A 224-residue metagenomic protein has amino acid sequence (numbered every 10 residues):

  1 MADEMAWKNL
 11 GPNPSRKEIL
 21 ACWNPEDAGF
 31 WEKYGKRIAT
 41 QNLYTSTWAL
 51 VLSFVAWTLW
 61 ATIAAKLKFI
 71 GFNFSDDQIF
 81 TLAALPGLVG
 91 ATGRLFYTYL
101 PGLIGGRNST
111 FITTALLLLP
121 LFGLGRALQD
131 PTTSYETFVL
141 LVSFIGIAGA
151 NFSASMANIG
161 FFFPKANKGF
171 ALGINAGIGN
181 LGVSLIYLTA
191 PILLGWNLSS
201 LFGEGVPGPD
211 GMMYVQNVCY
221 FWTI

Functional and structural regions predicted by a protein language model:
M1-V55: Cytosolic juxtamembrane N-terminal segment immediately preceding the first transmembrane helix of multi-pass
Q41-F72, I186-A190: Extracytoplasmic
T81-P101: Central cavity-lining transmembrane alpha-helices of secondary-active solute carriers, predominantly the Major
A115-T132: C-terminal ends and interior cores of transmembrane alpha-helices in multi-pass membrane transporters/permeases
P120, S134-F152: Hydrophobic core of transmembrane alpha-helices in multi-pass small-molecule transporters, especially MFS/SLC-type
G149, G169-L198: Glycine-rich segments within core transmembrane alpha-helices of 12-TM secondary carriers
A150-P164, L172: Intracellular juxtamembrane helix-capping segments at the cytosolic ends of symmetry-related transmembrane helices
M212-I224: Symmetry-related core transmembrane helices of the 12-TM Major Facilitator Superfamily/SLC fold
